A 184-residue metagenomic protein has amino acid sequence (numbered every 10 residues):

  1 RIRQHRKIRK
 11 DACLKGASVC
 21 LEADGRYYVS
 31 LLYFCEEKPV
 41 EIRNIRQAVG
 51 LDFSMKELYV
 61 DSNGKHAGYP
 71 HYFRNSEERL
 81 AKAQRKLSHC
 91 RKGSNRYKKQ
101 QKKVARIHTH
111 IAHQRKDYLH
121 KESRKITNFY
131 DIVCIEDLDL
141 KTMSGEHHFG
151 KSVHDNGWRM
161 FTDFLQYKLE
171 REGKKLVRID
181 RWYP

Functional and structural regions predicted by a protein language model:
R1-E22: Acidic carboxylate diad motif detector
K7-K10, A23-P184: Positively charged, helix-rich recognition surfaces that bind polyanionic ligands
